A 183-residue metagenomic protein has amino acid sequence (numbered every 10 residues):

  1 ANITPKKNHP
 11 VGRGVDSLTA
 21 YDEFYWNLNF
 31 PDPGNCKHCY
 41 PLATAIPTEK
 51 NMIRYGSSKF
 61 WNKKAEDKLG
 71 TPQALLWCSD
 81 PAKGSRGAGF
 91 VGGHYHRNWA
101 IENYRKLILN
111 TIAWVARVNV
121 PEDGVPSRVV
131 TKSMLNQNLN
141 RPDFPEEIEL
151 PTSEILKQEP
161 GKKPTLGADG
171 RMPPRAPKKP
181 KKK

Functional and structural regions predicted by a protein language model:
A1-K83: Catalytic beta-strand/loop cores that center a nucleophilic Ser/Cys/Thr and support acyl-enzyme chemistry
E49-K183: Extracellular ligand-binding/catalytic regions of CAZymes and related secreted enzymes and adhesion modules
